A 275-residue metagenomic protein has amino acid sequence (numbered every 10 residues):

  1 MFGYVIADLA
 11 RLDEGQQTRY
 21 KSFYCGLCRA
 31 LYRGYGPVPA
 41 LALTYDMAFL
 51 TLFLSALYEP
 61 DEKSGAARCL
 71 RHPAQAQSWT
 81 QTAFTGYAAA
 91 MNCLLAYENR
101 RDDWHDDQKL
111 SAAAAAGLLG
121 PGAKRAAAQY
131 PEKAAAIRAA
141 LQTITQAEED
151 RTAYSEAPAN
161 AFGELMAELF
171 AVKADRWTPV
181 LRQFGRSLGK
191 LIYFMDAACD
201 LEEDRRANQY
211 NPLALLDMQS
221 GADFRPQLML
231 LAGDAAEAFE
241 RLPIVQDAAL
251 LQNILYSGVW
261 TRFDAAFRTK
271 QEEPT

Functional and structural regions predicted by a protein language model:
M1-Q183, K190, F194-M229, E237-D247 (+3 more regions): Acidic catalytic motifs of isoprenoid enzymes
A248-Q252: Short, flexible loop/turn segments with low-complexity composition
N253-S257: A glycine-rich phosphate-binding loop feature that marks nucleotide/adenosyl-phosphate handling sites
